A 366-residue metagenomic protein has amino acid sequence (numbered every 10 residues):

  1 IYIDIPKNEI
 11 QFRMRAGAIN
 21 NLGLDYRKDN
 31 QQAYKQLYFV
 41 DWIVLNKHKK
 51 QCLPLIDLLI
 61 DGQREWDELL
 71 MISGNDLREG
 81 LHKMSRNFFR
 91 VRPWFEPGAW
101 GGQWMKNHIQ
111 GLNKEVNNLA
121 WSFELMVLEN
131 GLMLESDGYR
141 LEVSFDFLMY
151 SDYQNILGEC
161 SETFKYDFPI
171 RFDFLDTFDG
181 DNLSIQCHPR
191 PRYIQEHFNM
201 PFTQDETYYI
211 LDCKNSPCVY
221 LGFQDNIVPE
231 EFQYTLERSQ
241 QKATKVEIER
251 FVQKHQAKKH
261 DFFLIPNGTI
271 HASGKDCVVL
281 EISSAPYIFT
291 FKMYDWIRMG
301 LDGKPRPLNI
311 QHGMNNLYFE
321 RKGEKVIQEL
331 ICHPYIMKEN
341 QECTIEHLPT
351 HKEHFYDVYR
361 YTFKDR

Functional and structural regions predicted by a protein language model:
I1-A18, G23-L24: Conserved phosphate-donor/acceptor-positioning beta-strand/loop module used by diverse small-molecule
Y2, D57-L59, V279: Conserved beta-strand scaffold positions in the cores of enzyme catalytic domains, especially in NTP/NDP-utilizing
A16-L77: Small-molecule kinase domains that catalyze NTP-dependent phosphoryl transfer to phosphate-bearing small molecules
P54-E230, D295-I345, V358-R360: Transition-metal
L183, E206-Y208, K275-W296: A short hydrophobic beta-strand segment most commonly corresponding to one strand of the jelly-roll/cupin
I185-H188, Q256-K275, I282-S284, R366: Conserved metal-binding segment of the jelly-roll/cupin
P217-K259, R366: A short beta-strand-loop-beta hairpin characteristic of the jelly-roll/cupin
L348-R366: Extended, compositionally biased non-globular segments
